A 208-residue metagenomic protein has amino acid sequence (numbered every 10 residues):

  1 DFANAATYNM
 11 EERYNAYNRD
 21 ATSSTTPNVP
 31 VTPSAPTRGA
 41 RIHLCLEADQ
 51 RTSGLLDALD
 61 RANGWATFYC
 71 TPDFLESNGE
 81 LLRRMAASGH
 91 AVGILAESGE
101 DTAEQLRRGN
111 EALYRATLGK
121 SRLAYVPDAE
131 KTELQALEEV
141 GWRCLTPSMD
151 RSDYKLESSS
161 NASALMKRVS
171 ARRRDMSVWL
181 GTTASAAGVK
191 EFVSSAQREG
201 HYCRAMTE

Functional and structural regions predicted by a protein language model:
F2, A6-R108, A112, S195: Active-site beta->alpha N-cap acidic-glycine motif
E76-S77, E97-E208: Catalytic domains of cell-wall/extracellular-matrix polysaccharide-remodeling enzymes, centered on de-N-acetylation
